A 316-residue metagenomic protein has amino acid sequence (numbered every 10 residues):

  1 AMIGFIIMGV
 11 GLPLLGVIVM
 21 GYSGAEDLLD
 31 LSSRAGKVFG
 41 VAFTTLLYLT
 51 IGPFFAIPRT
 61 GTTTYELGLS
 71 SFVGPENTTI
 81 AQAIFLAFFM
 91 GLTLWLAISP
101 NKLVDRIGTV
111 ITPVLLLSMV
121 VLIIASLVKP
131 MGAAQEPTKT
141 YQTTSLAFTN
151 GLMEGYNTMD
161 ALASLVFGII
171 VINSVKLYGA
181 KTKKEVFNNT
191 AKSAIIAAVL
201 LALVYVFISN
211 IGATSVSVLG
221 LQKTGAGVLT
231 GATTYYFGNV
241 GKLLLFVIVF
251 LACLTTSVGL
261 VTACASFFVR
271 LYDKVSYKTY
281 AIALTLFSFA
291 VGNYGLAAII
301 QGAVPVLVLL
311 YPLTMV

Functional and structural regions predicted by a protein language model:
I7, G11, L15, V114-S126 (+3 more regions): Selective recognition of specific alpha-helical transmembrane segments in multi-pass small-molecule
Y22-D30, M90-I111, L177-A180, F289-Q301 (+1 more regions): Membrane-water interface regions at transmembrane-helix termini and the short interhelical loops of multi-pass membrane
D27-S33, V204-L254, R270, P305-L307: TM-loop-TM module centered on a large, flexible mid-protein loop between adjacent transmembrane helices in multi-pass
G36-I51, A81-A87, L146-E154, Y235-A252 (+1 more regions): Select transmembrane alpha-helical segments in multipass membrane proteins
F39-G74, C253-R270, G295: Hydrophobic transmembrane alpha-helices that form the core helical bundles of multi-pass secondary transporters
A42-L46, V73-I98, V114-P130, L162-N173 (+4 more regions): Transmembrane alpha-helical segments of multi-pass small-molecule transport proteins
L49, A125-G132, Y141-I208, L244-A252: Hydrophobic, membrane-embedded alpha-helices of multi-pass small-molecule transporters
P53, I57, L116-T143, A161-L162 (+2 more regions): Hydrophobic alpha-helical segments and their helix-loop junctions in multi-pass secondary transporters
